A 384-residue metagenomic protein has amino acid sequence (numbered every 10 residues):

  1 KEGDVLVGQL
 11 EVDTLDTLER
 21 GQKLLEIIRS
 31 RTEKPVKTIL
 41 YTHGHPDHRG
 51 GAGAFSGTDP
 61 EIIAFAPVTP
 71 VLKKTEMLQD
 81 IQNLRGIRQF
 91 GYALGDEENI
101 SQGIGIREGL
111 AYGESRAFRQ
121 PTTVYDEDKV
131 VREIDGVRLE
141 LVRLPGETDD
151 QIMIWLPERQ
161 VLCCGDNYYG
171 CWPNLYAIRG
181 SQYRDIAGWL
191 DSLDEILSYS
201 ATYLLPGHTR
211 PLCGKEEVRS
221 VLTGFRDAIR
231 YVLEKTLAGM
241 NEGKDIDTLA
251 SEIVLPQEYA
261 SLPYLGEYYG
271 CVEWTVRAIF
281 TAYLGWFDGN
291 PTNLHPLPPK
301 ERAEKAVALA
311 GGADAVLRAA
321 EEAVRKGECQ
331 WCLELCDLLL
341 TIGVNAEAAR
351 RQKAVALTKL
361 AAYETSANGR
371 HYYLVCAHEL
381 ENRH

Functional and structural regions predicted by a protein language model:
K1-G3: Mature N-terminal segment immediately following signal peptide/propeptide cleavage in secreted/periplasmic
L6-L18, V131-E133, R138-E242: Metallo-beta-lactamase
L6-T38, E76-Q79, N83-R85, Q89 (+1 more regions): Pre-active-site segment of Zn-dependent metallo-hydrolases
D13, I28, H43, I62 (+7 more regions): Divalent metal-coordination and catalytic microenvironments
E19-A64, D126, S200: Active-site metal-binding motif and surrounding structural segment of the metallo-beta-lactamase
T69-L72, G170: Short gly/pro/ser/thr-enriched loop/turn and capping motifs at secondary-structure boundaries
V71-R143, G188-S200: Metallo-beta-lactamase
I81, Y92-I104, L110-A111, Y199-Y203 (+1 more regions): Accessory terminal helices/loops
